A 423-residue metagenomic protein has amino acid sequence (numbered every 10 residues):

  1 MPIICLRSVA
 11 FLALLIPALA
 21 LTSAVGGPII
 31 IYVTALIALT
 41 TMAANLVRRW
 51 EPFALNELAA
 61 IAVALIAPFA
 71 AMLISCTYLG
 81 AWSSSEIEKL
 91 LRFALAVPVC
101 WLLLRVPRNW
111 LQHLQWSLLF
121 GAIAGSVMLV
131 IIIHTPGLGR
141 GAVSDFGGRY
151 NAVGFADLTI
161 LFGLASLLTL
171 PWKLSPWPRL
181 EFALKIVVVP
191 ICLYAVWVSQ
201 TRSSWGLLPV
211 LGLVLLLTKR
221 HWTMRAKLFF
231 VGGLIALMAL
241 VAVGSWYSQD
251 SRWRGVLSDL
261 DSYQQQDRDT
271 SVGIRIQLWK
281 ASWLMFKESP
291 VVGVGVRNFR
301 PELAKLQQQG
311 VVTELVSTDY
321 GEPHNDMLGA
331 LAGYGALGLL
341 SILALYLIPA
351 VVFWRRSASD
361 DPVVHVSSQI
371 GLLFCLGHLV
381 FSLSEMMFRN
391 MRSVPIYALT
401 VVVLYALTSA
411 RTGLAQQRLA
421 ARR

Functional and structural regions predicted by a protein language model:
M1-A81, S85, L102-W116, T169-A183 (+2 more regions): Transmembrane signal-anchor hairpin modules in multi-pass inner-membrane enzymes, especially those that act on
L15-P17, N109-R140, Y150-R220, G244-S245 (+3 more regions): Alpha-helical transmembrane segments of multi-pass inner-membrane proteins
I30-A35, R202-V214, L339-L343: Transmembrane-embedded, aromatic-rich helix segments that form part of the hydrophobic channel/pocket engaging
M42-L46, L208-V231: Perimembrane helix-loop-helix junctions
V198, K219-Q266, K280-E288, V296: A membrane-periplasm/extracellular boundary helix in multi-pass inner-membrane enzymes that assemble envelope glycans
G212, L345, I370-R423: Transmembrane alpha-helices of multi-pass inner-membrane enzymes
Q266-Q277, V292-Y334: Long extracytoplasmic/lumenal interhelical loops at the membrane interface of multi-pass membrane proteins
V312, G333-L376: Hydrophobic transmembrane alpha-helices and their immediate junctions
